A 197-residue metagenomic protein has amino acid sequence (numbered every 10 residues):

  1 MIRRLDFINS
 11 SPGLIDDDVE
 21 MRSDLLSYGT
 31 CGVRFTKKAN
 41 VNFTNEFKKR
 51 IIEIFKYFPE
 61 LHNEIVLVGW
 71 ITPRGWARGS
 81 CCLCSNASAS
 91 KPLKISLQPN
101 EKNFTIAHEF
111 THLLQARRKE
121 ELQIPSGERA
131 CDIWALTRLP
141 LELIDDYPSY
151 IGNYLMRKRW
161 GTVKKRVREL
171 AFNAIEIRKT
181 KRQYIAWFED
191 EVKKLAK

Functional and structural regions predicted by a protein language model:
M1-R34: N-terminal low-structure segments adjacent to metalloprotease catalytic domains across cellular compartments
T36-F47, P125-E128: A short, highly charged nucleic-acid-interacting micro-segment common to nuclease and nuclease-linked defense proteins
N42-H62: Zn2+-dependent metallopeptidase catalytic core
E60-P92: Catalytic zinc-binding patch centered on the HExxH motif and its immediate surroundings that defines zinc-dependent
K91-I106, E121-S126: Short pre-active-site segment immediately N-terminal to the catalytic Zn-binding motif
K102, F110-L114, T180: Ampiphathic alpha-helical segments that act as solvent-exposed interaction surfaces
F110-A130, W134-L143: Catalytic Zn2+-binding segment of zinc metalloproteases
L141-K197: Long, well-structured alpha-helical subdomains associated with metal-dependent extracellular/ecto-lumenal hydrolases
